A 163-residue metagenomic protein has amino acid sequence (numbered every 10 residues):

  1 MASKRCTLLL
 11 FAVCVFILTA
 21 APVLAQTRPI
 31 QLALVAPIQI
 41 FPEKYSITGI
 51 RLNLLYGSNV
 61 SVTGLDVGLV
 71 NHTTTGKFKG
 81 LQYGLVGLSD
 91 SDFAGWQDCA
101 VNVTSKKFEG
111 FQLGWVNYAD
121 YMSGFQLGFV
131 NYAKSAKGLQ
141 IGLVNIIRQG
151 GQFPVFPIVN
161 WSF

Functional and structural regions predicted by a protein language model:
M1-L10: Bacterial N-terminal signal peptides that target proteins for export
A12-V13, V23: Cleavable N-terminal signal peptides
T19-A25: Sec/Tat signal peptide C-region and signal peptidase I cleavage site
A25-F163: Surface-exposed, glycine- and small/polar-enriched segments that build interaction surfaces at terminal
